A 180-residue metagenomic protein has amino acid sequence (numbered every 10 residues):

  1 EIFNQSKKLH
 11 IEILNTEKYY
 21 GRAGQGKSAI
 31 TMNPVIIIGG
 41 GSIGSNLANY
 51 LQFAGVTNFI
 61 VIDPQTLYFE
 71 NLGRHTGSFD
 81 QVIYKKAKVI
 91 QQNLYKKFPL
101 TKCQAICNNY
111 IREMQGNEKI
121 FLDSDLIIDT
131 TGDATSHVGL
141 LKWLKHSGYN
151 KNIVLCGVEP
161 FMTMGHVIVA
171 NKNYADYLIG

Functional and structural regions predicted by a protein language model:
E1, F98, D125-L126, T130-G180: E1/E1-like adenylate-forming module used to activate ubiquitin-like modifiers and sulfur-carrier proteins
E1-N33: Glycine/serine-rich phosphate-binding loop and adjoining beta1-alpha1 elements at the start of nucleotide-handling
A23-T66: Glycine-rich adenosine-cofactor-binding loop
I36, I60-I62, I106, L126-I128 (+1 more regions): Hydrophobic/aromatic beta-strand patches that form the interior of the parallel beta-sheet core in alpha/beta enzyme
G44-S45, M114-Q115, S136-V138: Short, well-ordered alpha-helical microsegments
Y50, G116-K119, G139-W143: A short acidic, amphipathic alpha-helical/loop segment
P64-T101: Glycine-rich phosphate-binding loop and adjoining beta1-alpha1-beta2 segment of Rossmann-like nucleotide-binding folds
Q91-D125, T131-D133: A structured beta-alpha segment of the ubiquitous adenosine-cofactor-binding alpha/beta core
